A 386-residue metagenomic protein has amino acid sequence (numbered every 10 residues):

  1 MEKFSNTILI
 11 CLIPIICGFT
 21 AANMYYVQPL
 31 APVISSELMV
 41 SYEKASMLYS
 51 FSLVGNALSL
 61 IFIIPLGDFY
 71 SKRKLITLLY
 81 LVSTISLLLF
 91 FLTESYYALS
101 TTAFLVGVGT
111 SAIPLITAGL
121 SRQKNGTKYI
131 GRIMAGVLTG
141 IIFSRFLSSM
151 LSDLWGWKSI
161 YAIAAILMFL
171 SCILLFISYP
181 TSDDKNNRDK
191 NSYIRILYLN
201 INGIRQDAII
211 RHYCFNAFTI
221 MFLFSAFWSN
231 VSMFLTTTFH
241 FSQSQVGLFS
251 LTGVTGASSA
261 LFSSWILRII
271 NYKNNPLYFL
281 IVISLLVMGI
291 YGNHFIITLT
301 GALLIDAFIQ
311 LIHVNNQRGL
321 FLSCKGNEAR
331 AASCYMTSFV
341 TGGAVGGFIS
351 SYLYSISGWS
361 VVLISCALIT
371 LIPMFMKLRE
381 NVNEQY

Functional and structural regions predicted by a protein language model:
M1-K3, Y179-C214: Juxtamembrane intracellular "pre-TM" segments in multi-pass secondary transporters
L58-E94: Conserved MFS/SLC helix-loop-helix module at the cytosolic interface between two early adjacent transmembrane helices
L60-S71, S259-Y272, Y354: Helix-to-loop junctions at the C-terminal end of transmembrane segments in multipass secondary transporters
K74-L88, N274-M288, A367: Structural signature of the two symmetry-related core transmembrane helices
T102-V137: Cytoplasmic helix-loop-helix junction between adjacent transmembrane helices in 12-TM secondary transporters
G131-Y179: Helix-loop-helix hairpin linking two adjacent transmembrane segments in secondary transporters
K273-N316: C-terminal transmembrane helical hairpin of 12-TM major facilitator-type secondary transporters
L322-W359, C366: A late C-terminal transmembrane helix in Major Facilitator Superfamily
